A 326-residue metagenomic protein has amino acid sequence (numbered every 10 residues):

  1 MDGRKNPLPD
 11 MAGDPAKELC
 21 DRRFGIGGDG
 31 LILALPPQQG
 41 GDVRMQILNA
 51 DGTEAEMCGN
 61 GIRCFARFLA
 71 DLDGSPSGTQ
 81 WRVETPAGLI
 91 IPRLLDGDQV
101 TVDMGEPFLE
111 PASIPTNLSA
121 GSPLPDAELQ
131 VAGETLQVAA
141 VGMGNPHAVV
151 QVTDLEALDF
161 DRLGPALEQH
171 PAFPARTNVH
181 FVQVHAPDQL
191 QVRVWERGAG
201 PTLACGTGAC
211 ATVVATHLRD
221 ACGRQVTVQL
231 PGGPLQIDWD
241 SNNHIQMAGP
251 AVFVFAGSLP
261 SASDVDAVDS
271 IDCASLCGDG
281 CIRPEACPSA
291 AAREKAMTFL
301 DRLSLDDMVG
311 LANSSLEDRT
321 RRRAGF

Functional and structural regions predicted by a protein language model:
M1-G97, V149-D264: A glycine-rich beta-to-alpha transition motif near the start of alpha/beta enzyme domains, typified by
V100, G105-E110: Ligand-binding beta-strand-loop-alpha-helix segment within the catalytic cores of soluble metabolic enzymes
P111-A120, A256-D264: Extended Gly/Ser/Thr-rich low-complexity repeat segments, especially those forming or decorating extracellular
T116-P125, G164-P165, Q169-P171: Short, conserved active-site entrance elements at the starts or edges of catalytic domains
P125-A157: Internal active-site segments that recognize and position negatively charged phosphoryl groups and nucleotide moieties
D264-F326: Cysteine-centered metal-binding/redox modules
